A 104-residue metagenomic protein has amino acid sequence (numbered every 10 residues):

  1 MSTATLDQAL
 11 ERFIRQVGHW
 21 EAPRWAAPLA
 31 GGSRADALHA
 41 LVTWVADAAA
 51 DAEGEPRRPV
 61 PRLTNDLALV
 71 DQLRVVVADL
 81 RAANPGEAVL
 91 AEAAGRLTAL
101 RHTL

Functional and structural regions predicted by a protein language model:
M1-V42, A94, R101: Short terminal alpha-helical segments
I14, G18, A46, A50 (+3 more regions): Alpha-helical repeat scaffolds in large eukaryotic proteins
V17, V42-V45, V60, V70 (+2 more regions): Extended aliphatic helical segments
A22-L69: Amphipathic alpha-helical interaction modules
V70-L104: Amphipathic alpha-helical binding modules
